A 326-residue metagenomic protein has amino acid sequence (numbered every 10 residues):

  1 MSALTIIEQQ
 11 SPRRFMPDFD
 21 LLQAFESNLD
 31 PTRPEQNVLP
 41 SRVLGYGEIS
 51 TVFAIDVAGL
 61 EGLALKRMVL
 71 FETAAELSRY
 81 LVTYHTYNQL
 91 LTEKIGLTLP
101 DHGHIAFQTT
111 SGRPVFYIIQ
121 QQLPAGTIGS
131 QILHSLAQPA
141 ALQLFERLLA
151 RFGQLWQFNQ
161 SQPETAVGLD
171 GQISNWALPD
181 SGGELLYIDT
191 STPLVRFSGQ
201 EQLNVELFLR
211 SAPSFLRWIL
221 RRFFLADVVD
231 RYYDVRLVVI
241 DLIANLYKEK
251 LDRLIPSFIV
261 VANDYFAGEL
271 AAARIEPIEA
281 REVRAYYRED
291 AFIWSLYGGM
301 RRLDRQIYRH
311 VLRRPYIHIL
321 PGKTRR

Functional and structural regions predicted by a protein language model:
S2-E61: ATP-binding glycine-rich phosphate-binding loop
L39-Q89: ATP-binding glycine-rich loop module of kinase domains
L63, I118, L186-I188: Protein kinase-like catalytic core scaffold
T73-A75, Q108-P114, T127-S130, A177-S181 (+1 more regions): Short catalytic/ligand-binding loop motif for oxyanion handling, primarily in non-cytosolic enzymes, centered on
T83-G96, L133-D170, S174: Conserved kinase catalytic-core helix
I95-R147: Conserved structural core of kinase catalytic domains
E164-D230: Catalytic activation segment of kinase domains across protein kinase-like and atypical kinase folds
F224-R326: Helical subdomain adjoining the active site within ATP-dependent kinase catalytic cores
